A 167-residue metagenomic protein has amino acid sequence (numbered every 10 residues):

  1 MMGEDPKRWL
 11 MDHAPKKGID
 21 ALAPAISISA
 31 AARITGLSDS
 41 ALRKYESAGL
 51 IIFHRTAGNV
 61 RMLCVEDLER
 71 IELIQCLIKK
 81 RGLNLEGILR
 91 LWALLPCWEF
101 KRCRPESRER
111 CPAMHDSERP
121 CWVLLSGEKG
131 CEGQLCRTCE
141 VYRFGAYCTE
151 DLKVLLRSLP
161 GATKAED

Functional and structural regions predicted by a protein language model:
M2-I28, R33-I34, I52-G58, V65-D167: Arg/Lys-rich, alpha-helical DNA-contact motif
A31, T35-D39, K44, L63: Functionally constrained cores in energy, signaling, and assembly domains
D39-G58: Major-groove DNA-recognition helix of helix-turn-helix-type DNA-binding domains
